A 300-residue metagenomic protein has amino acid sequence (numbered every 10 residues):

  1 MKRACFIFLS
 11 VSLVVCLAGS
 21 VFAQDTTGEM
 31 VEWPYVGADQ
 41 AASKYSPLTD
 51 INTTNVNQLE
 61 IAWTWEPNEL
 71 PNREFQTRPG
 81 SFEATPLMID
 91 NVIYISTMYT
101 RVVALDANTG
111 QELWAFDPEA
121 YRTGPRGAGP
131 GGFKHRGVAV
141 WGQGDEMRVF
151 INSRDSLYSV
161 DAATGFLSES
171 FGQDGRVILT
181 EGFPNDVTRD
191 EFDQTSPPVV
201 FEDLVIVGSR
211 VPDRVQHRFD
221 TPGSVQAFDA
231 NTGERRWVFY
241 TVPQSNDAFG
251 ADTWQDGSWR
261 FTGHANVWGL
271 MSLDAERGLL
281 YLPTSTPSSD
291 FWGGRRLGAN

Functional and structural regions predicted by a protein language model:
M1-A4: Positively charged n-region of N-terminal signal peptides that target proteins for export
I7-S20: Bacterial N-terminal signal peptides
S20-A23, G293-N300: Short, intrinsically disordered, charge-balanced linker/junction segments flanking boundaries in proteins
D25-T77, Q111-G127, F166-V187, E234-V242 (+1 more regions): Aromatic (tryptophan-biased) beta-strands that constitute blades/sheets of beta-rich domains
W33-G37, R78-R101, G129-L157, D190-H217 (+2 more regions): Repeat-blade elements of multi-bladed beta-propeller folds
I51-T54, L105, V160-D161, F228: Hydrophobic/aromatic beta-strand positions that recur at structurally equivalent sites within the blades
Q58, D90-V92, Y99, N108-T109 (+5 more regions): Residue-level recognition of short loop/turn positions
R154, V160, G165, T221-R235 (+1 more regions): Beta-propeller blade signature
